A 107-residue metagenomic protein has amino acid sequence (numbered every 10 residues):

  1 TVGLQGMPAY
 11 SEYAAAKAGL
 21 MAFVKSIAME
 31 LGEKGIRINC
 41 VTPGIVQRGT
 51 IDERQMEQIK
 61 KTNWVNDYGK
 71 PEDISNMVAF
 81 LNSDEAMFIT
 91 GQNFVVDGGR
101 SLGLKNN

Functional and structural regions predicted by a protein language model:
G3-Y10, G32, K105: Active-site "substrate specificity/gating" loop of NAD(P)-dependent dehydrogenases, especially the short-chain
Q5, A79, T90-N107: Short C-terminal tail/terminal secondary-structure segment of NAD(P)H-dependent dehydrogenase/reductase domains
Y13, M21: Catalytic tyrosine of NAD(P)H-dependent dehydrogenase/reductases that use a Tyr as the general acid/base
A16, V24: Active-site helix of classical SDR
M29-E33, M87: Alpha-helical segment proximal to the catalytic Tyr-Lys
R37-Q47, N82, V95-D97: Conserved SDR Rossmann-fold cofactor-binding beta-strand/turn motif
G49-W64, Y68: A short C-terminal helix-loop "cap" of Rossmann-like NAD(P)-dependent dehydrogenase/epimerase domains
N63-I74, E85: A conserved structural motif in NAD(P)-dependent oxidoreductases
